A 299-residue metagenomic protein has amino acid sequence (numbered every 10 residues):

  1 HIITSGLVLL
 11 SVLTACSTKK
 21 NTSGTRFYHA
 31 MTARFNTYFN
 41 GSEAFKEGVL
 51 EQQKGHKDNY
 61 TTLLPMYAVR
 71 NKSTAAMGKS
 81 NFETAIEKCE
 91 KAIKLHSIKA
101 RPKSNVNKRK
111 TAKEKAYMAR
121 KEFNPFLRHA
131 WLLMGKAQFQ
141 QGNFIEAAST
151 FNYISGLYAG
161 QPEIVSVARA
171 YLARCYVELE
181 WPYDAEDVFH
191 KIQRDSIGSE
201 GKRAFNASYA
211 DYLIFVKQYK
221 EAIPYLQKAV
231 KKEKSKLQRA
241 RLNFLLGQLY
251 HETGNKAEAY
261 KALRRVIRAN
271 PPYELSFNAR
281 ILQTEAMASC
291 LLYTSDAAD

Functional and structural regions predicted by a protein language model:
T14-A15: C-terminal motif of bacterial Sec signal peptides marking the signal peptidase cleavage site
E47-P125, I145-T150, Q161-S166, R203: Short coil/linker segments at helix-helix boundaries
R120, S155-P162, K191-S199, K228-K236 (+1 more regions): Solenoid-like repeat scaffolds
N124-W131, Q161-R169, G198-A207, S235-N243 (+1 more regions): Generic helix N-cap/helix-start motif at coil->alpha-helix transitions
Y293-D299: Conserved small/polar residues in nucleotide/adenosyl-binding loops
